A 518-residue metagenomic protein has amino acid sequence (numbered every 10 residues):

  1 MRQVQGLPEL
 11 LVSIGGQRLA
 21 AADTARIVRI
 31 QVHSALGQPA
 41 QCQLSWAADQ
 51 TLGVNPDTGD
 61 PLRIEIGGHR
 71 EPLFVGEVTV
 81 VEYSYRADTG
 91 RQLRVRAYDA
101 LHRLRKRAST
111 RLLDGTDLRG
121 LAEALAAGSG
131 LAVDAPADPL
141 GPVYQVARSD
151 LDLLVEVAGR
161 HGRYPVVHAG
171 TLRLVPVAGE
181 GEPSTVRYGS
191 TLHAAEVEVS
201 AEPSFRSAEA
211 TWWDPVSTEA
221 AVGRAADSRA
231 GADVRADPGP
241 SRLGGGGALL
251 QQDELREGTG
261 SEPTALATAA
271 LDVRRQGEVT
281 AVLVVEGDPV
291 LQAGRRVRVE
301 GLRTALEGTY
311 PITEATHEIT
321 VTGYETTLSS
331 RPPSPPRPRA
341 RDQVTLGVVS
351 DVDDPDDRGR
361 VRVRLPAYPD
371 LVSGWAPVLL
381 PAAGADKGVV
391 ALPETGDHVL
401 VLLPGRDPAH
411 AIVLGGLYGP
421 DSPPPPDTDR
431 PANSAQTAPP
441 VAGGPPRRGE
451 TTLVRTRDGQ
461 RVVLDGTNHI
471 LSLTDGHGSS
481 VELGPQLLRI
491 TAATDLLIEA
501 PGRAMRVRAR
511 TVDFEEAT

Functional and structural regions predicted by a protein language model:
M1-L104: Assembly/oligomerization scaffold segments
R2-G6, Y85, Q92-L101, A135-P203 (+1 more regions): Short beta-strand-centered interaction patches in the first periplasmic/extracellular domains of large envelope
R2-V4, A87, P289-P355: Acidic, low-complexity/disordered segments
D57-P61, G294, G396: Loop/turn positions that initiate beta-strands
E82-A97, V282, E318-R331, D357-R362 (+3 more regions): Short, solvent-exposed secondary-structure boundary/capping segments
H102-A124, V133-E156, R160, V285-D288 (+2 more regions): Short acidic/polar beta-strand-loop edge motifs in secreted extracellular and Gram-negative envelope-associated
R105-D114, G159, H168-L243, A267-R274 (+8 more regions): Surface-exposed, non-catalytic interaction/assembly patches
A124-L125, V157, S200-E202, A210 (+6 more regions): Right-handed beta-helix
